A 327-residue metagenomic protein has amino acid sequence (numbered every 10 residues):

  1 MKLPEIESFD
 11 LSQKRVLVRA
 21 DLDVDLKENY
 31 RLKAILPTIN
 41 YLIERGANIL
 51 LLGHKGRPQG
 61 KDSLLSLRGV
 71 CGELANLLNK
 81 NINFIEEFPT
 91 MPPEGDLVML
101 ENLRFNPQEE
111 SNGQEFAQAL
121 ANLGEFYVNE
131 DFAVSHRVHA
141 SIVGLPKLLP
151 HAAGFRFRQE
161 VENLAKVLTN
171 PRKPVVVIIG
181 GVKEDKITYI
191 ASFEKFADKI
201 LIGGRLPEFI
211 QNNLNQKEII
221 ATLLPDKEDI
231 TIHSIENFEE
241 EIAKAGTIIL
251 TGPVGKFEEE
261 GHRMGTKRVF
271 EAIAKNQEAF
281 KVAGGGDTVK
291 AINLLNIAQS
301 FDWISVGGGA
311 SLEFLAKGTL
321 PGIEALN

Functional and structural regions predicted by a protein language model:
M1-N327: Active-site loop-to-helix "anion-binding N-cap" substructures in soluble metabolic enzymes
